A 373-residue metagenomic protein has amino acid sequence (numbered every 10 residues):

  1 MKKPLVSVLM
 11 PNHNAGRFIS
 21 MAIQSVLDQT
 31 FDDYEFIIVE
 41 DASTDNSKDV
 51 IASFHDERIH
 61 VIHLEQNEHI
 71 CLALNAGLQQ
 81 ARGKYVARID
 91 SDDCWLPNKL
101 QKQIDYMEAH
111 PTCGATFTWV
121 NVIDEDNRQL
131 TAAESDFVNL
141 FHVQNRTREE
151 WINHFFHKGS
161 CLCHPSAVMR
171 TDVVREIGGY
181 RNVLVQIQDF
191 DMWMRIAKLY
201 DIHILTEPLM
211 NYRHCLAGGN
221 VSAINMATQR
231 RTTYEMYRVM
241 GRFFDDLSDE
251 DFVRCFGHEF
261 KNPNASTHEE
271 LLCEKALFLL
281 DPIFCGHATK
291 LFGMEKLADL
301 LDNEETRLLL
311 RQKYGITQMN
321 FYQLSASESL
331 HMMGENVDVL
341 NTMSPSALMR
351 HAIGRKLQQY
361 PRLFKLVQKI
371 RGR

Functional and structural regions predicted by a protein language model:
M1-L27: N-proximal low-complexity "stem/linker" segments adjacent to membrane-targeting elements
R17-S20, D45-S53, C94, N98: Acidic helix N-cap motif at the loop->helix transition within catalytic regions of sugar-transfer enzymes
S25, D32, E40-D49, H55 (+2 more regions): A conserved acidic beta->alpha catalytic loop
L64-A81, K102: Glycine-rich, basic loop-to-helix element that forms the pyrophosphate-binding segment of sugar-nucleotide handling
C71, Q79, T118, F137-P263: Conserved nucleotide-sugar donor-binding catalytic segment
V86: Short aromatic/hydrophobic "clamp" motif used to bind/position activated sugar donors
N98-D136: Conserved donor NDP-sugar-binding/catalytic core segment of glycosyltransferases
F156-H157, C161, K198, R213-L363: C-terminal subregions of glycosyltransferases and related glycan-biosynthesis enzymes
